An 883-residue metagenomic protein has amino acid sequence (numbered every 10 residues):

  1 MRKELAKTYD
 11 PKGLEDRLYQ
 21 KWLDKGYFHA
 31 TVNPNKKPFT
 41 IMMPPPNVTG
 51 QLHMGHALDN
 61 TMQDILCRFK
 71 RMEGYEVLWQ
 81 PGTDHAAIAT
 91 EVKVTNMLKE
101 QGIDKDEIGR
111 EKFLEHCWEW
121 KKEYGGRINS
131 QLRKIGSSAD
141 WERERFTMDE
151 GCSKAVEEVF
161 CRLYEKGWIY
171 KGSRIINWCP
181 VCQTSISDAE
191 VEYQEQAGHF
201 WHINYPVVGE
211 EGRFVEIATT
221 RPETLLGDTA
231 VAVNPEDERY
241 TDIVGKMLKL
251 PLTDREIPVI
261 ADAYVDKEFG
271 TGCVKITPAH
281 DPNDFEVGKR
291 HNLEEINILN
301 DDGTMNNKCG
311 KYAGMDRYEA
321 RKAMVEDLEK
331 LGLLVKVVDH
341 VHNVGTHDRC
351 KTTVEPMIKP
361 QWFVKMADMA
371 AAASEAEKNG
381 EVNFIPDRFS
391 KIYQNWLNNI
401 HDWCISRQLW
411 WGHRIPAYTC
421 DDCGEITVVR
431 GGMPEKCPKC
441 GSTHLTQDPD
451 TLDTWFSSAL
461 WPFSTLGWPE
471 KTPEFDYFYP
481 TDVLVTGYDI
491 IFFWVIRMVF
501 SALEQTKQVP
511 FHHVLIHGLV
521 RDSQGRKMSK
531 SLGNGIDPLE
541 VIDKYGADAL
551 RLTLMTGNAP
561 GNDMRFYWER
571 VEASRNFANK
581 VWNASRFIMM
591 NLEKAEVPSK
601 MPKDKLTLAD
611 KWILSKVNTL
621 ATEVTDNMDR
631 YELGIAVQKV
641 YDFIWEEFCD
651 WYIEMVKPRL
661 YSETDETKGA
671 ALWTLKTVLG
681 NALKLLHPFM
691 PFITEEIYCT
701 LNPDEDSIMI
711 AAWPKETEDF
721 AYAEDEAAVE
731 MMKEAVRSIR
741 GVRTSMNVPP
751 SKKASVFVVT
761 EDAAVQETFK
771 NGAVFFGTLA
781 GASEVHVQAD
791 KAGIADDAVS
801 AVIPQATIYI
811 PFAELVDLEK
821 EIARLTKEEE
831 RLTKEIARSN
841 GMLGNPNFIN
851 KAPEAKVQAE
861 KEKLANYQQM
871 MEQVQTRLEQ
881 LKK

Functional and structural regions predicted by a protein language model:
M1-E236, I260, T277-R290, E294-C309 (+9 more regions): N-terminal, positively charged nucleic-acid-binding surface of large information/translation enzymes
N35-M43, I65, L98, G102-I103 (+10 more regions): Active-site-adjacent bridging/hinge elements
G55-C67, G74, T83-D84, C152-A155 (+9 more regions): Structured ligand/cofactor/substrate-binding pocket environments in proteins
R68-E76, M97-R110, S130, K134-A139 (+20 more regions): Secondary-structure transition/capping motifs at alpha-helix termini and the adjoining loop/turn into the next element
E100-E115, A313, N383-F384, L539 (+1 more regions): Short, polar/flexible loop-turn hinges at active-site or ligand-entry regions and domain interfaces
C182, T253, C350, D421-C423 (+1 more regions): Short Cys/His-rich metal-coordination motifs, predominantly Zn2+-binding knuckles/fingers
W201-V208, K246-P251, G345-R349, Y418 (+1 more regions): Short acidic-hydrophobic surface loop/beta-edge motif
H202, N395-F456, L460, E504-A547 (+2 more regions): Feature 926 captures the class I aminoacyl-tRNA synthetase adenylation module centered on the KMSKS loop
